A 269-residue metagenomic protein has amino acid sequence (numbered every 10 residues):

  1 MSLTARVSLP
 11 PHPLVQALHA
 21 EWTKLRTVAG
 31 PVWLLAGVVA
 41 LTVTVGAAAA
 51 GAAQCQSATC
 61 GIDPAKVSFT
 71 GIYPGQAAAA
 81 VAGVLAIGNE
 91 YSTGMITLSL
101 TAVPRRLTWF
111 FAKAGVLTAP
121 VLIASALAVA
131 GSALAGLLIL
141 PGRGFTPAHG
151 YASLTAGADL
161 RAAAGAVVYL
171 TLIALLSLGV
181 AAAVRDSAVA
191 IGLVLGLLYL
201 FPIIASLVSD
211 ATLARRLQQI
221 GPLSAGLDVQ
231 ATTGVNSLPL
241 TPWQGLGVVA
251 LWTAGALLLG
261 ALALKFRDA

Functional and structural regions predicted by a protein language model:
S2-H12, P31, L35, V39-V84 (+5 more regions): Secretory targeting signals
L14-R26: A short amphipathic helical element positioned immediately N-terminal to and/or at the very start of a transmembrane
E21, V103-R105, V180, D186 (+1 more regions): Generic structural signal for small/hydrophobic residues in well-ordered secondary structure, especially within
K24, G88, S99-T101, S177 (+1 more regions): Helix-capping/transition residues at the boundaries of transmembrane alpha-helices and the short helical linkers
G30, R105-L107, F111, D186-A190: Membrane-helix interface segments
G83-L107, A114: Transmembrane helix boundary and interhelical loop/hinge segments in multi-pass membrane proteins
S187-L223: Transmembrane helix segments
A261-A269: Membrane-interface capping segments at transmembrane-helix boundaries
